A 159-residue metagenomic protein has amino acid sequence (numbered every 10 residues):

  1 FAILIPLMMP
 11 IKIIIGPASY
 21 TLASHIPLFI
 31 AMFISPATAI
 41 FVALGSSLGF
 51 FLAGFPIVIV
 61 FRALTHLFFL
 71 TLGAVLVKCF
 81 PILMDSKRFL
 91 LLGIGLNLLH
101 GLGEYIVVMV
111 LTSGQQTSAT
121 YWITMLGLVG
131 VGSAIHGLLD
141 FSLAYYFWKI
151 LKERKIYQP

Functional and structural regions predicted by a protein language model:
F1-A2, A39, A43, S47 (+5 more regions): Small-residue faces within membrane-embedded alpha-helices
F1-F33, A37-F41: Hydrophobic transmembrane alpha-helices
P10-A18, F51-L64, I82-P159: Membrane-embedded alpha-helical hairpins and interfacial helices in multi-pass inner-membrane proteins
A23-P27, T65-L70, D140: Hydrophobic core segments of transmembrane alpha-helices in multi-pass, intramembrane catalytic enzymes
L28-F29, S47-F51, T71, V75 (+1 more regions): Alpha-helical transmembrane segments of multipass membrane proteins
A31, L70-K78, A144, W148: Hydrophobic transmembrane alpha-helices
I34-S35, S46-G54: Interfacial segments of multi-pass membrane proteins
P36-A37, L44, R62-L72, I135: Core segments of alpha-helical transmembrane spans in multipass integral membrane proteins
